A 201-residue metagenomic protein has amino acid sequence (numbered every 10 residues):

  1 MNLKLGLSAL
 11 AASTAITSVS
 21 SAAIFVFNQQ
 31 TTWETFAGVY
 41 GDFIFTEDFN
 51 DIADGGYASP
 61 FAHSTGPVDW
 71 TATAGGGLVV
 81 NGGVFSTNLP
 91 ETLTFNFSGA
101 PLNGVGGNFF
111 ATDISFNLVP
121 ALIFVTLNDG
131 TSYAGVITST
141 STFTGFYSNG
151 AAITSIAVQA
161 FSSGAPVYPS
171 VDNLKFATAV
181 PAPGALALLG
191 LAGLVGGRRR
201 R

Functional and structural regions predicted by a protein language model:
M1-L7: Bacterial N-terminal signal peptides that target proteins for export
G6, A177, R200-R201: Small/flexible residues
S8, G56-S59, A187, G196: A broad, structure-centric signal for solvent-exposed, well-ordered loop/edge residues that line or flank functional
S8-A15: Bacterial N-terminal signal peptides
A15-V19, N50, G76, L189-L191: Short intrinsically disordered, low-complexity segments
T17-V19, Y57, G196-R200: A short hydrophobic/aromatic micro-motif that marks alpha-helical segments and, especially, helix-coil
A23-T178: Surface-exposed, well-ordered secondary-structure segments
P181-R198: A short, hydrophobic C-terminal helix/tail in secreted or cell-surface proteins
